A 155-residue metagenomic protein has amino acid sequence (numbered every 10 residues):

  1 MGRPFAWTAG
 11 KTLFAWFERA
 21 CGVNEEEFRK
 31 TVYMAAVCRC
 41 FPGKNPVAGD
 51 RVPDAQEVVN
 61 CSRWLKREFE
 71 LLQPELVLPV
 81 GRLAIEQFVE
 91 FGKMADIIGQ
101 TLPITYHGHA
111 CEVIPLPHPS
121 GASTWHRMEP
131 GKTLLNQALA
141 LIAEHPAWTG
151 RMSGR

Functional and structural regions predicted by a protein language model:
M1-G154: A polyanion-binding, active-site-adjacent surface
